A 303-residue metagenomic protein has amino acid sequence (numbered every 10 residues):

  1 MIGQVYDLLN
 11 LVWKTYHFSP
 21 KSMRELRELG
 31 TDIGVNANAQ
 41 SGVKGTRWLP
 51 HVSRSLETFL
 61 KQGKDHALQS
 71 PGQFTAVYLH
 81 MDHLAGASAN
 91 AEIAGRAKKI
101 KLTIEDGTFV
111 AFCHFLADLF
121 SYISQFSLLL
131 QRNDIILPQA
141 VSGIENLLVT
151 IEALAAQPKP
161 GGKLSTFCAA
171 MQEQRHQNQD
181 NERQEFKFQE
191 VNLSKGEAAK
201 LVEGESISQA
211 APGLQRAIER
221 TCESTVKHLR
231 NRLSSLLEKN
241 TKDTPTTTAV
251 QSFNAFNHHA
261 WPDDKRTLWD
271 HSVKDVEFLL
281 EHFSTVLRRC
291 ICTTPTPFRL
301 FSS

Functional and structural regions predicted by a protein language model:
M1-S303: Alpha-helical structural modules in large enzymes and assemblies
